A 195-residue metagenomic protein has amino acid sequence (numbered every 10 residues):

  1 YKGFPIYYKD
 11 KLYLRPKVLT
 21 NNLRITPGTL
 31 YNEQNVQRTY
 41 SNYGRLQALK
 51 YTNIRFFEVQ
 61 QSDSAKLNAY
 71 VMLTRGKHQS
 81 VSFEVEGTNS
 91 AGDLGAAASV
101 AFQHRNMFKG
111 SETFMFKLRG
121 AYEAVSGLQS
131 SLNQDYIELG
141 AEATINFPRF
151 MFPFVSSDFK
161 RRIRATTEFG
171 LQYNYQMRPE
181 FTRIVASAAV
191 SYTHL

Functional and structural regions predicted by a protein language model:
Y1-N89: Periplasmic polypeptide-binding modules associated with outer-membrane biogenesis and secretion
E58, M72-K77, N89-G92, F102-E112 (+3 more regions): Outer-membrane beta-barrel pore proteins
A65, L94-A98, N133-A141, T182-A186: Residues that define the transmembrane beta-barrel architecture of outer-membrane proteins
H78-S80, T88-G92, R105, A121-G127 (+3 more regions): Sequence/structural signature of outer-membrane beta-barrel proteins
F83-G87, A98-V100, F116-Y122, A141 (+2 more regions): Transmembrane beta-barrel strands of outer-membrane/channel proteins
G110-M115, F150-Q172: Surface-exposed extracellular loop regions of Gram-negative outer-membrane beta-barrel proteins
S126-L132, V155-F159, T182-A186: Outer-membrane beta-barrel translocator domains and adjoining extracellular loop/strand segments of Gram-negative
T193-H194: Conserved small/polar residues in nucleotide/adenosyl-binding loops
